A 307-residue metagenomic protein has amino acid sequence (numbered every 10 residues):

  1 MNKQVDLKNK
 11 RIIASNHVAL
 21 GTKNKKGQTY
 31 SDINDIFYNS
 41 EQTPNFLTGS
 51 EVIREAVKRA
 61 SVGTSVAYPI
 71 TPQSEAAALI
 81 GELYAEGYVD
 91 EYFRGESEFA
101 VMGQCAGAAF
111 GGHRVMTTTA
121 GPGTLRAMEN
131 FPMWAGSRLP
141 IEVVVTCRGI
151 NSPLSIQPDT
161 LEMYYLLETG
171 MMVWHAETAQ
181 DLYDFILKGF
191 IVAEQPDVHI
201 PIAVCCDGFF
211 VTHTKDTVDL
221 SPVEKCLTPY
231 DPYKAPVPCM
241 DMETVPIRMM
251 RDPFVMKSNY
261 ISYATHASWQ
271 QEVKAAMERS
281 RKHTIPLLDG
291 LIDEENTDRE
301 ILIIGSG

Functional and structural regions predicted by a protein language model:
N2-M171, H175, L187, D207 (+1 more regions): Thiamine diphosphate
N24, T29, I33, E194-P201 (+1 more regions): Intrinsically disordered, low-complexity coil segments
N45, G49, Y68, P72 (+4 more regions): Short, contiguous, pocket-lining structural segments that sit at or immediately flank catalytic/ligand-binding sites
T64, G87, A193-P196, S280-L287 (+1 more regions): Short secondary-structure junctions and interdomain/linker hinges
G112-T119, P140-T146, L166-L167, F190-H199 (+2 more regions): Short secondary-structure transition/capping segments
I150, D159, K282-G307: Thiamine diphosphate
M172-H175, Q180-D219: Conserved anion/nucleotide-ligand pocket segment
P201-N296: Conformationally flexible catalytic loops at phosphate/diphosphate-handling active centers
